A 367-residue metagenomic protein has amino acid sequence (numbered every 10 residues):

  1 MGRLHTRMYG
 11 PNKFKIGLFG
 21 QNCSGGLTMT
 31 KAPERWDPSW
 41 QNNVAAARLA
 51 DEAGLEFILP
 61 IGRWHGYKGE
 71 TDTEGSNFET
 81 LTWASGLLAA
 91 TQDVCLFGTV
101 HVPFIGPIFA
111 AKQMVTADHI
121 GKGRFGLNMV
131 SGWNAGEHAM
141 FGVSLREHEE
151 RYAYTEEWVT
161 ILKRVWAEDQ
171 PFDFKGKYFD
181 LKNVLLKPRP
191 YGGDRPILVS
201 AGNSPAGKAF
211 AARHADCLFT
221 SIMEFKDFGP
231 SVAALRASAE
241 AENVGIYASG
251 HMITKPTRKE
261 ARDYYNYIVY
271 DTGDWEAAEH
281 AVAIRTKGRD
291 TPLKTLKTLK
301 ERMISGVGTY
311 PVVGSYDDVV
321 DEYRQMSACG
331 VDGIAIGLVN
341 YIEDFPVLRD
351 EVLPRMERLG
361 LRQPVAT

Functional and structural regions predicted by a protein language model:
M1-A90, R189-P196, K294: N-terminal beta1-alpha1-beta2 module of alpha/beta enzyme domains
M1-N22, R48, E52, H148-G192 (+2 more regions): An alpha-helical appendage that flanks or caps ligand/catalytic pockets
M8-P11, R48-E52, A84-D93, M114 (+4 more regions): Acidic (Asp/Glu)-rich catalytic clusters
F14-L18, I58-P60, L96-V100, F125-M129 (+4 more regions): Hydrophobic faces of well-ordered beta-strands that scaffold small-molecule active sites in alpha/beta enzyme cores
I16, A50, G54, L87 (+8 more regions): Conserved, mostly hydrophobic/aromatic
L27-Q41, T99-I108, S144-R146, G192-P205 (+2 more regions): Active-site mouth loops of central-metabolism enzymes
E70-F97, Y154-W158, S238-V244, L348-V365: Alpha-helix-loop-beta-strand connector modules within alpha/beta enzyme cores
Y191-P196, S204-A234: Long hydrophobic segments that form regular secondary structure
